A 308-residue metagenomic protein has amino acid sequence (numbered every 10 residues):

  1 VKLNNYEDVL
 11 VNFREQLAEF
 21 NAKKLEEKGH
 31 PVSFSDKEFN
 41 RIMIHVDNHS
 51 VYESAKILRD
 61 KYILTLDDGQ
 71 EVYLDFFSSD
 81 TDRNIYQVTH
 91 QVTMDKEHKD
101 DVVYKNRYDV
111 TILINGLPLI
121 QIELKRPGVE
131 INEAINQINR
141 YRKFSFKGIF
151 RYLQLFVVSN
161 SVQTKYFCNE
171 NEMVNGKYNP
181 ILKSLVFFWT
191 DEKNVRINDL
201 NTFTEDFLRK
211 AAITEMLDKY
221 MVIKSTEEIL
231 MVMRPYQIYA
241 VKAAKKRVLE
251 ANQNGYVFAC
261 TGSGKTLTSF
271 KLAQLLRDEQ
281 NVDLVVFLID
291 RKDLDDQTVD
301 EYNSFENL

Functional and structural regions predicted by a protein language model:
V1-L308: ATP-dependent helicase/translocase motor core
